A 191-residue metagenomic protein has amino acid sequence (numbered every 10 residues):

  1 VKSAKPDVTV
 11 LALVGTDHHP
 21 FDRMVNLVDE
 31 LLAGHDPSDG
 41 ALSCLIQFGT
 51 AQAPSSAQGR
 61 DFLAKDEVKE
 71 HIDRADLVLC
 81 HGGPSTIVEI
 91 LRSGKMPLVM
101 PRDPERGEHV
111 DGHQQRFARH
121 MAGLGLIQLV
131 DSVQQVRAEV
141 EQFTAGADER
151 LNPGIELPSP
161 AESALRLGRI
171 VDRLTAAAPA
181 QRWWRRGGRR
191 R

Functional and structural regions predicted by a protein language model:
V1-R74: Donor-nucleotide binding loops and adjacent catalytic segments primarily of GT-B fold Leloir glycosyltransferases
H19, F62-E70, H81, E108 (+4 more regions): Residues at secondary-structure transition points
M24, D111-F117, E149-L151: Class I S-adenosyl-L-methionine-dependent methyltransferase catalytic core
L42, A138, Q142-R191: C-terminal amphipathic helix plus adjacent low-complexity, charged tail appended to glycosyltransferase catalytic
G59-L63, I127-V136: Short acidic-hydrophobic, aromatic-tinged amphipathic segments that line or gate anion-handling sites
D66-E67, T86, Q135-E139: Short acidic active-site motifs
V68-V110: A donor-sugar binding/catalytic signature common to diverse glycosyltransferases and related nucleotide-sugar
M96-D131: Catalytic binding pocket for nucleotide-activated donors in carbohydrate/polymer assembly enzymes
